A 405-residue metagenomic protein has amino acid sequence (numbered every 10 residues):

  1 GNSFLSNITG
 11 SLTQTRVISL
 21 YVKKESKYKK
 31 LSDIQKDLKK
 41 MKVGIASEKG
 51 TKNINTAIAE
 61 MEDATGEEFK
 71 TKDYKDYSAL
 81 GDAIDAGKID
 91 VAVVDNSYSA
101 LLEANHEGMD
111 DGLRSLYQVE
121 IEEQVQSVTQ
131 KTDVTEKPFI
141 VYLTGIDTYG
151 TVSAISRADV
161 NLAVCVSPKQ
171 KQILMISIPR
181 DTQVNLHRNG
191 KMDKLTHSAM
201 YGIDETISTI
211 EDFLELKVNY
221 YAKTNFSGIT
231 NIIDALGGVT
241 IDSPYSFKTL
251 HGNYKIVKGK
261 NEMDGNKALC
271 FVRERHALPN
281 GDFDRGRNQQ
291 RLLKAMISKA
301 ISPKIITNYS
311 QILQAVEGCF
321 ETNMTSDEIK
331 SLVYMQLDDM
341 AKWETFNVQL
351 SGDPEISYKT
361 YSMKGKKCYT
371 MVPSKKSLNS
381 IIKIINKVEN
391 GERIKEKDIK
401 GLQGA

Functional and structural regions predicted by a protein language model:
G1-V17: Gram-positive cell-envelope targeting signals
I8-T9, Q35, K42-S47, N55 (+6 more regions): Non-catalytic, solvent-exposed segments at the cell envelope interface
T13, V17-S19, A46-A59: Extracytoplasmic ligand-binding site segments that recognize negatively charged/polar headgroups
L20-K23, A83: Extended, low-complexity, intrinsically disordered tandem-repeat tracts enriched in acidic/polar residues
V22-K42: Flexible hinge/capping segments at coil-to-helix
Y28, Y74-K75: Conserved aromatic
